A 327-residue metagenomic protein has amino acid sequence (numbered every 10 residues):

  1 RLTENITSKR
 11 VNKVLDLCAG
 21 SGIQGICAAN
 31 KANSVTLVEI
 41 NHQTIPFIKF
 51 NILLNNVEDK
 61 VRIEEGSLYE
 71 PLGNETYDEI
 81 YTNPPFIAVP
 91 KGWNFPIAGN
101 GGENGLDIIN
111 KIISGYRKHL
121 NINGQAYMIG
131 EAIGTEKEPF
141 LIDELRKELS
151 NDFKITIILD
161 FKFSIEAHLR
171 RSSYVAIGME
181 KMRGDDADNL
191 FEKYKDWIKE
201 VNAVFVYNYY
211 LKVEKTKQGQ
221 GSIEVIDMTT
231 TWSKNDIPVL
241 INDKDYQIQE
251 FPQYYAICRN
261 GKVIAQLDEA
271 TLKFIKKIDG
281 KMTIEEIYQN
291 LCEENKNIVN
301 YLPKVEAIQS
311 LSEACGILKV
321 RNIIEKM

Functional and structural regions predicted by a protein language model:
R1-G73, E79-T82, A88-V89, I133: Conserved SAM/SAH cofactor-binding pocket of Class I
L2, N83, I112, I287: Residue-level signal for inorganic ion chemistry
S34, V263-M327: Long, charge-rich, low-complexity alpha-helical segments
N41, L106-F161: Conserved Class I SAM-dependent methyltransferase catalytic core
K49-F50, G92-F95, I113, P139-I142: Short amphipathic alpha-helical segments
L72, H119-L120, I278: A generic alpha-to-beta junction signature in SAM-dependent methyltransferases
G92-K111: A mobile, often basic/glycine-rich helix-loop segment that functions as the active-site lid/recognition loop
F153-K273: Rossmann-like AdoMet/SAM-dependent catalytic core
